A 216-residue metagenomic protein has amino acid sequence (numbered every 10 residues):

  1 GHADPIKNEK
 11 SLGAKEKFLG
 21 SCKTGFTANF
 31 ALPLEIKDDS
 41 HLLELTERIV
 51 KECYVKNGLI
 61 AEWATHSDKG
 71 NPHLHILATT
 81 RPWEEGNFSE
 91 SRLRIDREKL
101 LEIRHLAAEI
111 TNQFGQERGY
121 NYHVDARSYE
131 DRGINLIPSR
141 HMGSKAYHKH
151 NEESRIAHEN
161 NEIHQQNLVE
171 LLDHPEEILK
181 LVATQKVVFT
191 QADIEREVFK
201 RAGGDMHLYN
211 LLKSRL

Functional and structural regions predicted by a protein language model:
G1-S21, D39, T65-P72, T79-L216: Single-stranded nucleic-acid nicking/binding segments centered on His-rich, glycine/basic loops
S21-A31: Glycine-rich, often proline-containing surface loops adjacent to acidic residues and nearby aromatics that form
G25-T27, G58-E62, N71-H75: Broad gene-expression machinery/nucleic-acid interaction feature
A31-E35, T79: Solvent-exposed residues in well-ordered beta-strands and their adjoining turns, especially edge/terminal strands
L34-T65, L101-I110: A short, contiguous, amphipathic alpha-helix enriched in charged residues
